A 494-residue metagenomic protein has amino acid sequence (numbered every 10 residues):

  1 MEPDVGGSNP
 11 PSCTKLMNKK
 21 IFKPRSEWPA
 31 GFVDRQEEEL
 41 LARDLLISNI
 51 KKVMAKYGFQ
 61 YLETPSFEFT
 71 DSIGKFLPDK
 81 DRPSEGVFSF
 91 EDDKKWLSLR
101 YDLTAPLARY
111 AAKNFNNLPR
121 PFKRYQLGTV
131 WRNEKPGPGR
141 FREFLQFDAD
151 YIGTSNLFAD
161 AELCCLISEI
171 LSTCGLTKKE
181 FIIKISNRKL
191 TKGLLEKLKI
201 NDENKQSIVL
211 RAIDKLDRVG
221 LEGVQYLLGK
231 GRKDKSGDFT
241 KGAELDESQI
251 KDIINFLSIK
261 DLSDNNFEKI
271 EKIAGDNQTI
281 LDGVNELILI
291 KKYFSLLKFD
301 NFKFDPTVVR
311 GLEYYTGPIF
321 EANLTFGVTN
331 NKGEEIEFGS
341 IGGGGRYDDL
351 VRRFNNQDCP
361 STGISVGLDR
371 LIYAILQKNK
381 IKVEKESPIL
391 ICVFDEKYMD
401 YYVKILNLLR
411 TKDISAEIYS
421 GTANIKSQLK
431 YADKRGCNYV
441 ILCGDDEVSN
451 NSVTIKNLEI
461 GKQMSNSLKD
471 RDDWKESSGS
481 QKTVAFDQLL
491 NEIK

Functional and structural regions predicted by a protein language model:
P3, L16: Cationic, low-complexity basic patches in intrinsically disordered or flexible, solvent-exposed regions
G6-G7: Short, positively charged low-complexity motifs
M17-A105, A161-C165, E169, L176 (+2 more regions): TRNA-binding/sensing appendages of the translation machinery
D34, R188-K189, G193-I200, K251: Phosphate-rich ligand and nucleic-acid binding surfaces
A42-Y57, E68-F69, T104-N116, K123-T177 (+2 more regions): Positively charged, Gly/Ser-enriched RNA/tRNA-binding surfaces
P78-K80, K197-N201, K456-N457: Short secondary-structure boundary/capping segments
R82-K94, K199-K230, L324-V328: Acidic, His- and aromatic-enriched active-site or binding-groove loops in soluble protein domains that engage sugars
